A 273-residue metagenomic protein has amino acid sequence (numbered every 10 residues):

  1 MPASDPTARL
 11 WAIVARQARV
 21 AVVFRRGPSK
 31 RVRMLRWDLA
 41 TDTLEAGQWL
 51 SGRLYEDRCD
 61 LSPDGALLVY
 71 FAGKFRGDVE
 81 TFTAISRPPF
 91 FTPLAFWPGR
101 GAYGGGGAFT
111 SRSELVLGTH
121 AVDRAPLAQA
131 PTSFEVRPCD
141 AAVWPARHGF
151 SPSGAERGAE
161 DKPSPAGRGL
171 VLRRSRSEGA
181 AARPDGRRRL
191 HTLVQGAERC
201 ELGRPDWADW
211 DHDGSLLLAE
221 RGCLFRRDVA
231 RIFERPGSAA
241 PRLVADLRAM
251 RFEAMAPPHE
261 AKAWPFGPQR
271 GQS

Functional and structural regions predicted by a protein language model:
M1-S273: Sequence signature of WD/YWTD-type beta-propeller architectures
